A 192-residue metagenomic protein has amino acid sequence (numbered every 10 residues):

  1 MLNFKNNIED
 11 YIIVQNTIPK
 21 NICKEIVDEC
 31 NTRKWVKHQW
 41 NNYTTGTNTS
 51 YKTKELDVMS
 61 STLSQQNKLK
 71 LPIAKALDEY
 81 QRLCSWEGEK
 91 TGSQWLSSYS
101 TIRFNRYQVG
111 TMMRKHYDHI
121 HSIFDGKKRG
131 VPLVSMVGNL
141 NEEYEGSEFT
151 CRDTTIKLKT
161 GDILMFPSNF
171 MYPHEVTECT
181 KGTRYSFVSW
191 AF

Functional and structural regions predicted by a protein language model:
M1-I163, M171-F192: Fe(II)/2-oxoglutarate oxygenase catalytic core
